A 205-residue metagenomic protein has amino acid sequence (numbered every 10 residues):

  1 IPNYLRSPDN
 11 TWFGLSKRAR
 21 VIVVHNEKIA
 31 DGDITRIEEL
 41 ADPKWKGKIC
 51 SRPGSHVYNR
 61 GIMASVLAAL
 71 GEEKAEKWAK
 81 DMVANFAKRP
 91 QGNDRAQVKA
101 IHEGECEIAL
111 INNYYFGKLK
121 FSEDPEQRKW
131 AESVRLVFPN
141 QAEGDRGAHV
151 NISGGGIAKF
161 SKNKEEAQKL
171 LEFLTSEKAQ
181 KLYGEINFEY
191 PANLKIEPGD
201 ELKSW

Functional and structural regions predicted by a protein language model:
I1-I22, E38, C50: A structural signal for short loop-to-beta-strand junctions that line the ligand-binding cleft of periplasmic/secreted
L5-S7, F13-K17, D42-K44, H102-E103 (+3 more regions): Extracellular/periplasmic catalytic domains that process cell-envelope and extracellular macromolecules
W12, E38-A41, P125-H149, A158-F160 (+1 more regions): Short beta-strand->loop
R18-V21, V134, I152-G155: Small-molecule pocket liners
E27-T35, L67-E76, S161-A167: Short helix-loop capping/hinge motifs at secondary-structure junctions, enriched in acidic/polar residues
E38-A41, L67, A79, V98 (+5 more regions): Non-transmembrane alpha-helical segments in soluble domains of secreted/periplasmic/extracellular proteins
C50, G54, Y58-G61, S65-P139: Ligand-binding pocket segment of bilobal, Venus flytrap-like solute-binding proteins
S153-W205: Mature extracytoplasmic/periplasmic domains
